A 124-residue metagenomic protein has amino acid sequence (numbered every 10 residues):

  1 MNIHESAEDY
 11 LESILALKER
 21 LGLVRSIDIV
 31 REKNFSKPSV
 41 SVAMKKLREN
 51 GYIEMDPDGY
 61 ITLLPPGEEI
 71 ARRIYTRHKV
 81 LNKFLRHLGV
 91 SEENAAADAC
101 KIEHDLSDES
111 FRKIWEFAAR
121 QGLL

Functional and structural regions predicted by a protein language model:
N2-F35: N-terminal helix-turn-helix DNA-binding core of bacterial DNA-binding proteins
E12, V42, A97: DNA-binding alpha-helical recognition surfaces that contact promoter or target DNA
S26-P57: Canonical helix-turn-helix DNA-binding module
E32, I70, H87: Residues within the alpha-helical elements of helix-turn-helix
S36, G89-E93: Helix N-cap / loop-to-helix initiation motif
G59-R77: Basic, amphipathic "hinge/linker" alpha-helix immediately C-terminal to the N-terminal HTH DNA-binding motif
H78-V80, A96-A97: A generic alpha-helix surface/boundary motif
A97-L124: C-terminal regulatory/oligomerization modules of transcriptional regulators
